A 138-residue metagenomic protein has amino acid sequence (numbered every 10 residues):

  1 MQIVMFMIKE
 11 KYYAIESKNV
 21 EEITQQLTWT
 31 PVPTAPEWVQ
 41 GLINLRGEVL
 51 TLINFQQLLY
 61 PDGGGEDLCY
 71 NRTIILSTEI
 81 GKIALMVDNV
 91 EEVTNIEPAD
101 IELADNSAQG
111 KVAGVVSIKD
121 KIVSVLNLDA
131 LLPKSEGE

Functional and structural regions predicted by a protein language model:
M1-E138: An acidic, low-aromatic, low-complexity terminal/linker signal
